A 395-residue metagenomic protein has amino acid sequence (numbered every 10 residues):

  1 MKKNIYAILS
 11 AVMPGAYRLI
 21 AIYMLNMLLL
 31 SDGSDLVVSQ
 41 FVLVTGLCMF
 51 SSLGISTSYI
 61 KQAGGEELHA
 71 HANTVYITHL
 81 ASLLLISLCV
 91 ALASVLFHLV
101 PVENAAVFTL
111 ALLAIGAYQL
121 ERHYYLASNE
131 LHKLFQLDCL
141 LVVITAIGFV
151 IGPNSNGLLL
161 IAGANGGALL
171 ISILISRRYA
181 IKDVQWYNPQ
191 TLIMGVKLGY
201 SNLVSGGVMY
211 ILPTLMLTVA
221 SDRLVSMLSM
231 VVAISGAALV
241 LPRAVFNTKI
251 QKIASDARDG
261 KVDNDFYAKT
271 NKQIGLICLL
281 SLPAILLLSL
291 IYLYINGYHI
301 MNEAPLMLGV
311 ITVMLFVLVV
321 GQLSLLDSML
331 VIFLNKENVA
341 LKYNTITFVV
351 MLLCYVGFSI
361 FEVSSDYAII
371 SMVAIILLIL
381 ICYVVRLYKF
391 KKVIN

Functional and structural regions predicted by a protein language model:
K3-G15, S39-V95, D259-L288, Y343: Membrane-water interface segments that mark the loop-to-transmembrane alpha-helix transition
K3-R18, I22, L140-L141, I161-S176 (+2 more regions): Transmembrane helical elements of multi-pass membrane transporters/channels
L28-S31, A127-S128, N154-S155, V219-D222 (+2 more regions): Helix-loop interface residues and adjacent transmembrane-helix termini in multi-pass membrane transporters, primarily
S31-L36, L96-A111, L288-V319, D366: Interfacial segments at transmembrane-helix termini and the short loops linking adjacent helices
S34-V42, D222-A233, A237, L308-I311: Small-residue hotspots at the loop-to-helix junctions and early N-terminal turns of transmembrane alpha-helices
S51-E67, S235-K261, I332-F333: Helix-loop junctions and terminal segments of transmembrane helices in multi-pass membrane transport/translocation
H79-Y200, F316-F333, L341-V349: Hydrophobic transmembrane helix module of multi-pass membrane transport proteins
L159-S172, V231-A233, V349, S365-R386: Small-residue-rich transmembrane alpha-helices that serve as helix-helix interface/gating elements in multipass
